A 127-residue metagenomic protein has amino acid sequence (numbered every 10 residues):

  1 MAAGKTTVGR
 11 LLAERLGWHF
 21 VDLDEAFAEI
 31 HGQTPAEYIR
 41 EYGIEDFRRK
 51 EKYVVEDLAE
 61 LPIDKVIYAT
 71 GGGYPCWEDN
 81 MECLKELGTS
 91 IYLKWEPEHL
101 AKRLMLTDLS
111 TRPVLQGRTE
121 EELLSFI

Functional and structural regions predicted by a protein language model:
M1: The conserved Walker
T6: Walker A/P-loop
D22-K85: ATP-dependent small-molecule kinase phosphotransfer cores that center on conserved nucleotide phosphate-binding segments
E86-I127: A glycine- and Lys/Arg-enriched "phosphate-lid" helix/loop adjacent to the NTP-binding pocket of small-molecule kinases
